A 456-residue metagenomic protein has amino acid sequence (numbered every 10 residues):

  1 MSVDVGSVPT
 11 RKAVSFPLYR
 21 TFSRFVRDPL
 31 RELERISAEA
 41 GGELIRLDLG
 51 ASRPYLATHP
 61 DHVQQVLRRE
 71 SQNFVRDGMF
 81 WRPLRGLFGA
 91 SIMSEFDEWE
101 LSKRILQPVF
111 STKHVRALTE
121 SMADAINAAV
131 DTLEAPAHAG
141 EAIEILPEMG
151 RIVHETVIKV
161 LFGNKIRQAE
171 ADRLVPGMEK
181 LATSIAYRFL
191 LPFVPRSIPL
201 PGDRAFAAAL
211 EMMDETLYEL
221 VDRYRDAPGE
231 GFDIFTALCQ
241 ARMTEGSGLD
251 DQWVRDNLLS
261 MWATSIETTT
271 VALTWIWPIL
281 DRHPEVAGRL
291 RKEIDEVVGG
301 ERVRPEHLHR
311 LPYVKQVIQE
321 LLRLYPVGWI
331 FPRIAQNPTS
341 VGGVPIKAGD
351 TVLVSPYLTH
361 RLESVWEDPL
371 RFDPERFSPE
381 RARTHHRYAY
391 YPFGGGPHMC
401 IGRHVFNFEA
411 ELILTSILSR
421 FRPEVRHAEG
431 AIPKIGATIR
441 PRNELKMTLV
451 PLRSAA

Functional and structural regions predicted by a protein language model:
S2-R35, E39, A51-R53, D61-Q64 (+7 more regions): Cytochrome P450 catalytic-domain helical core, especially the substrate-recognition surface and oxygen-activation
V3, S37, I126, V130 (+4 more regions): Cytochrome P450 proximal C-terminal region
T21, S111, A209-L273, A287 (+1 more regions): Conserved cytochrome P450 catalytic core segment spanning the I/J/K helices
T21-G41, E215, E301-G342: Conserved cytochrome P450 K-helix E-x-x-R motif and the immediately C-terminal K′/meander segment
T268-E293, H404-S419: Cytochrome P450 catalytic-core helices
V354-R381: Conserved cytochrome P450 K-helix/beta-meander segment immediately N-terminal to the heme-binding cysteine loop
